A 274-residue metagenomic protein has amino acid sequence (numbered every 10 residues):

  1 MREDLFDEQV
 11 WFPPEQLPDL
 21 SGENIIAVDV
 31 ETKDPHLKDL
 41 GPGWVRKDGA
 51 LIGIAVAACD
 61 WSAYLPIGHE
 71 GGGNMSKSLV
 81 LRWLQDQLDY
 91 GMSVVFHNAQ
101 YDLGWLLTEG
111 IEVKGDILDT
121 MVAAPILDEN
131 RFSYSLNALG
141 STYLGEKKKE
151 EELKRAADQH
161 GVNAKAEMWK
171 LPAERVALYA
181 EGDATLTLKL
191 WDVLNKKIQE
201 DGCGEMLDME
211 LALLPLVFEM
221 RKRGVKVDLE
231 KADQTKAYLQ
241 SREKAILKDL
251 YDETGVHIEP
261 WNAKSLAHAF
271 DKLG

Functional and structural regions predicted by a protein language model:
M1-G68, R131, S141-L144, R155-G274: Conserved "right-hand" nucleotidyltransferase catalytic core of DNA-directed polymerases
I25, S62-Y64, V94, G115-D119: Conserved beta-strand scaffold positions in the cores of enzyme catalytic domains, especially in NTP/NDP-utilizing
A27, M92-D102: Acidic beta-strand-to-loop metal/phosphate-binding motif
T32-D34, Q100, V122: Short, glycine/acidic-enriched loop or turn micro-motifs at the edges of active sites
C59-V94: Nucleic-acid-processing active sites and adjacent nucleic-acid-binding tracks, predominantly divalent metal-dependent
Y101-T108, H268-A269: Phosphate- and divalent-cation-binding pockets in alpha/beta enzyme and binding domains that engage nucleotide-derived
D102-W105, S135-L139: Alpha-helical scaffold elements adjacent to nucleotide-binding pockets in ATP/GTP-utilizing enzyme cores
E112-E129, L136-S141: Conserved beta-strand -> loop -> alpha-helix junction used to position metal-binding or nucleic-acid-contacting
